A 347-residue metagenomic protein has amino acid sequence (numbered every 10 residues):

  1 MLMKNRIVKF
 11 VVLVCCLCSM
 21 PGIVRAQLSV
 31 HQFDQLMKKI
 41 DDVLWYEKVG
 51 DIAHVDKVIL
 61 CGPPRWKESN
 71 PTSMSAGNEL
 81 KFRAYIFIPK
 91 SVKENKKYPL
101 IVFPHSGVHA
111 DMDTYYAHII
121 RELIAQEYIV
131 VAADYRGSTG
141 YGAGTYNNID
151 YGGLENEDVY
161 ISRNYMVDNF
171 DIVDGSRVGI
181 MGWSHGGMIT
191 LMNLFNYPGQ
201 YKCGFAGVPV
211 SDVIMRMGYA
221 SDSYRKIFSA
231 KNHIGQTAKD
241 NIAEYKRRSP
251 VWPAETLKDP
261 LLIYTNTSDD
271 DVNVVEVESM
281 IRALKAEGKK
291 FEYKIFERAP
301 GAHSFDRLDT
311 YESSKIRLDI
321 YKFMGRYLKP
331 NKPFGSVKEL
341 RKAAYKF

Functional and structural regions predicted by a protein language model:
M1-N5, K9-C61, K342-F347: N-terminal targeting or regulatory segments adjacent to alpha/beta-hydrolase or S9 domains
P21, D134-Y135: Membrane-interface helix-loop junctions at the exits of transmembrane helices
L36-K96: N-terminal cap/lid segment of alpha/beta-hydrolase-fold proteins
L60-N70, Y135-F347: Active-site-proximal cap/loop segments of hydrolase catalytic domains
L80, Y98-L100, I129: Hydrophobic core residues within well-ordered beta-strands of beta-rich domains
F87, F103-P104, M181, Y264: Short hydrophobic segments within beta-strands
N95-G107: Short beta-strand element of the alpha/beta-hydrolase
D113-A133: Short amphipathic alpha-helix adjacent to the substrate-entry channel of hydrolases
